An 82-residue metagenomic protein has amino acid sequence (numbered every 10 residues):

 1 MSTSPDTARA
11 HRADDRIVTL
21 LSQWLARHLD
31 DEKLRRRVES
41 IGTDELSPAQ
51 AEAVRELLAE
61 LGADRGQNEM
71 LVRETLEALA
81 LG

Functional and structural regions predicted by a protein language model:
M1-G82: Acidic, Ser/Pro/Thr-rich low-complexity regulatory regions and the short amphipathic helical interaction modules they
